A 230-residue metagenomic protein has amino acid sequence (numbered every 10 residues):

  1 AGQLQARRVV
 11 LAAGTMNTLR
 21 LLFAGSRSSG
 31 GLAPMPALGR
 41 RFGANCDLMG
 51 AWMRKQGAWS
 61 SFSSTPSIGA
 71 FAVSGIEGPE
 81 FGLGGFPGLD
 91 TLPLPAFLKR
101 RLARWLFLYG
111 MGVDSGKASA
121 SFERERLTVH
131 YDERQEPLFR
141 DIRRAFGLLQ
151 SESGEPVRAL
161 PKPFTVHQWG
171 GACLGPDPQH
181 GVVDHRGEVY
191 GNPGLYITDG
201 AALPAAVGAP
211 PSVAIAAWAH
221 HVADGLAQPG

Functional and structural regions predicted by a protein language model:
A1-F62, D199, W218, D224-P229: Glycine-rich loop(s) and the adjacent beta-strand/alpha-helix scaffold that form part
L4-R7, A12, A103-R104, S151-E152 (+2 more regions): Short, well-ordered loop/turn elements at secondary-structure boundaries
A6, M35-I142, Y190, I197-P204: FAD cofactor-binding and catalytic pocket of flavoenzymes
N17-L19, W59, G116-S119, T165-Q168 (+2 more regions): Flexible loop/turn segments at secondary-structure boundaries
F42, G110, F146, L174 (+1 more regions): A residue-level signal for conserved active-site and pocket-lining positions in enzyme catalytic cores
R134-A206, S212: A glycine-rich dinucleotide-binding beta-alpha-beta segment and adjacent secondary-structure elements that constitute
P204-L226: A conserved FAD-binding loop/helix module that cradles the flavin
